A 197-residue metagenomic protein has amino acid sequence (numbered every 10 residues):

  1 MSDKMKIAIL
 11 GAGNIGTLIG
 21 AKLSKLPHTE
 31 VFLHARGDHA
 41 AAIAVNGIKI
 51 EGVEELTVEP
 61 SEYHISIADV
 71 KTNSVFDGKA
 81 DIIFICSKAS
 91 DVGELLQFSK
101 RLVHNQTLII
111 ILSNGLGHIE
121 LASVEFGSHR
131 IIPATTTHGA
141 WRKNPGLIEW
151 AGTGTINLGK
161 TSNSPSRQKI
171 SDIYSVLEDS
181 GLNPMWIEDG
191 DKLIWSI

Functional and structural regions predicted by a protein language model:
S2-L56: NAD(P)+-binding Rossmann beta1-loop-alpha1 motif at the extreme N-terminus of oxidoreductases
D3-M5, D81, G154: Nucleotide donor/acceptor-binding cores
M5, T29, T107, H129-R130 (+1 more regions): A structural micro-motif
A35-G37, E54, A68-K71, S113 (+4 more regions): Residues at the C-termini of beta-strands that transition into short coil/loop
H39-A42, H118-E120, S166: Short, charged/polar "capping" segments at the starts of alpha-helices and the immediately preceding loops
V58-L147: Rossmann-like NAD(P)(H) cofactor-binding subdomain of soluble oxidoreductases
R101-L102, S128-R130, K143-S196: Internal alpha-helical scaffold of NAD(P)-dependent oxidoreductase catalytic cores
